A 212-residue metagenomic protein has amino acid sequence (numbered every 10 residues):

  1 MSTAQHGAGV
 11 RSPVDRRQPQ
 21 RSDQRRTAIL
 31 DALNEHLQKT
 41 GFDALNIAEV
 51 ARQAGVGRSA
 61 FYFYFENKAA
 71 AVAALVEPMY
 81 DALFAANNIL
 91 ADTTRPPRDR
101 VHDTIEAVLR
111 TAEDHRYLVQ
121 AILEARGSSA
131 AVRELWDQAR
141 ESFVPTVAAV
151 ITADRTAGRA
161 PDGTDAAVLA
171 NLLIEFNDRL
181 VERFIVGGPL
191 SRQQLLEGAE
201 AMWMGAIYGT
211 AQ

Functional and structural regions predicted by a protein language model:
M1-Q24, D162-G163, A211-Q212: N-terminal intrinsically disordered/low-complexity leader segments
S22-L33, V50, L75-L83, V147: Generic hydrophobic, amphipathic alpha-helix propensity
A28, H36-A70, A74: Helix-turn-helix
F65, E124-S129: Short helix-capping/turn signature of helix-turn-helix
A74, N88-D114, A166-L173, L196: Hydrophobic alpha-helical connector segments
F84, T111-D114, A130-T156, A167-E182 (+2 more regions): Amphipathic alpha-helical packing segments from all-alpha helical-bundle domains
N87-T94, V119-R126, L180-G187: Secondary-structure edge/capping motif, primarily at the C-terminal ends of alpha-helices and the immediately following
Q120-I122, R159, G163, Q193: Short, hydrophobic secondary-structure boundary micro-motifs
